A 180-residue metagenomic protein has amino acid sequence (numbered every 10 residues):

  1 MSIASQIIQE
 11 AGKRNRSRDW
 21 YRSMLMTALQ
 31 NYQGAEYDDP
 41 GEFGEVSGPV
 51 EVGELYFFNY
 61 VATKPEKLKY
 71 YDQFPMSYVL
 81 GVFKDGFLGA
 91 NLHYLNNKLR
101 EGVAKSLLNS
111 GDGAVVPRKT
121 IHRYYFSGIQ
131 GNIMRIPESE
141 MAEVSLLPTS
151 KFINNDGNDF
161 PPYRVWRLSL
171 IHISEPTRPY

Functional and structural regions predicted by a protein language model:
S2-A4, R178: N-terminal intrinsically disordered, low-complexity, charge/repeat-rich segments that act as generic
E10-V52: Mixed-charge, Lys/Arg-rich low-complexity intrinsically disordered regions
V46-L68: Short coil-to-beta transition motif at edge beta-strands of beta-rich domains
Y60, N91-H93, E175: Residue-level signal for short segments within beta-strands and strand-turn junctions of well-structured beta-sheet
K69-K105: Basic/aromatic-rich interaction segments and small domains that mediate binding to polyanionic partners
V103-F152, N158, V165: Long, compositionally biased low-complexity segments enriched in polar/charged residues
I171-Y180: Single conserved hydrophobic/aromatic residue that forms the stacking wall/gate of nucleotide- or nucleobase-binding
